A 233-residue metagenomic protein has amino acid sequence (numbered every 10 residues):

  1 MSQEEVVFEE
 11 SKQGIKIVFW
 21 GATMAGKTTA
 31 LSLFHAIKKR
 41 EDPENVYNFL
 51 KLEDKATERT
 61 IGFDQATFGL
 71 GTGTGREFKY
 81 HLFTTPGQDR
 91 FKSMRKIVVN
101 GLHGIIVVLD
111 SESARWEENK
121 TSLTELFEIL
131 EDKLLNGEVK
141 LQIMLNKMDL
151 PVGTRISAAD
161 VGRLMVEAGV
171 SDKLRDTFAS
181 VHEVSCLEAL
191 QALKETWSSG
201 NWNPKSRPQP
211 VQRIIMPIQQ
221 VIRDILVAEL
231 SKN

Functional and structural regions predicted by a protein language model:
S2-K55: Conserved G1/Walker A P-loop phosphate-binding module
F34-H35, Q65-G69, S122-E131, A159-G169: Short, well-ordered amphipathic alpha-helices
Y47-R90: Switch I (G2) and immediately adjacent beta-strands of P-loop GTPase domains
L82-T84, I106-D110, Q142-N146: Conserved beta-strand segments of the P-loop GTPase G domain that flank and frequently precede/overlap
Q88, G101-L123, D149-I156: Conserved Switch II/interswitch segment of TRAFAC-class P-loop GTPases
L130-K140: A short helix->loop->beta-strand "cap" motif at the edges of active sites that frequently abuts
P151-L230: Canonical P-loop GTPase G-domain recognition
